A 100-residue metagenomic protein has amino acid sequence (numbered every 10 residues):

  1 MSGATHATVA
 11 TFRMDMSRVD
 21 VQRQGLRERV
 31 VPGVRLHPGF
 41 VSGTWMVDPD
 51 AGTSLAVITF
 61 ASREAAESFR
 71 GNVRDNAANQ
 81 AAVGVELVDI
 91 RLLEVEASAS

Functional and structural regions predicted by a protein language model:
M1-S54, A61-N72, V83-S100: Short S/T/G/P-rich N-terminal loop/turn motif that feeds into the first structured element of a domain
D75-A81: A common structural junction motif
